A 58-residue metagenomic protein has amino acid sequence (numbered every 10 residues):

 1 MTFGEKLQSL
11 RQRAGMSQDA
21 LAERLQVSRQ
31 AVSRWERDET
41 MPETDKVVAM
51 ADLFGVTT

Functional and structural regions predicted by a protein language model:
E5-R24: Short basic helix-loop element that most often maps to the first helix and adjoining turn of HTH DNA-binding modules
D19, Q30, V48: Residues within helix-turn-helix
L25-M41: Recognition helix of helix-turn-helix/homeodomain-like DNA-binding domains that insert into the DNA major groove
D45-T58: DNA major-groove recognition helix of helix-turn-helix/homeodomain DNA-binding modules
